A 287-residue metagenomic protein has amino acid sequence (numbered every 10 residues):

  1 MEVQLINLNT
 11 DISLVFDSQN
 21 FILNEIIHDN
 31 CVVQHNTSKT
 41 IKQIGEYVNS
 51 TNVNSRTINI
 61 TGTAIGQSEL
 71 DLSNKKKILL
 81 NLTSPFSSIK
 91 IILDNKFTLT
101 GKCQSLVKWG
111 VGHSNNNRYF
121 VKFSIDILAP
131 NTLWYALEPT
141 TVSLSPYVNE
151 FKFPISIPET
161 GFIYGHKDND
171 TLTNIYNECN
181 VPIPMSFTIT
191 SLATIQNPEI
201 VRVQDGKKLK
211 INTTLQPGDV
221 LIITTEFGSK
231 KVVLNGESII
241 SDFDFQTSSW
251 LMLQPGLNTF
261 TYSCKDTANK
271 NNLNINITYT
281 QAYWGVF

Functional and structural regions predicted by a protein language model:
M1-N7, S88-I91, N197-I200, K230-V233: Short polybasic amphipathic segments
M1-S55, K102-V111: Solvent-exposed edge beta-strands and adjacent loop segments that serve as assembly or binding interfaces
G45-L70, R118-T132, N258: Oligomerization/assembly interface segments of phage tail-like spikes and tubes
N52-R56, T83-P85, N117-V121, N177-I183 (+1 more regions): Solvent-exposed loop and beta-edge segments used for protein-protein assembly and interaction
I60, S73-L80, P139-L144: "Short basic amphipathic alpha-helical interaction patches in structured regions
I65-W109, T259-T261: Short, acidic/charged, Gly/Pro-enriched secondary-structure junctions
K90-A136: Short beta-strand and beta-hairpin "edge-sheet" elements
V142-F287: Intrinsically disordered, low-complexity segments enriched in serine, threonine, and glycine
